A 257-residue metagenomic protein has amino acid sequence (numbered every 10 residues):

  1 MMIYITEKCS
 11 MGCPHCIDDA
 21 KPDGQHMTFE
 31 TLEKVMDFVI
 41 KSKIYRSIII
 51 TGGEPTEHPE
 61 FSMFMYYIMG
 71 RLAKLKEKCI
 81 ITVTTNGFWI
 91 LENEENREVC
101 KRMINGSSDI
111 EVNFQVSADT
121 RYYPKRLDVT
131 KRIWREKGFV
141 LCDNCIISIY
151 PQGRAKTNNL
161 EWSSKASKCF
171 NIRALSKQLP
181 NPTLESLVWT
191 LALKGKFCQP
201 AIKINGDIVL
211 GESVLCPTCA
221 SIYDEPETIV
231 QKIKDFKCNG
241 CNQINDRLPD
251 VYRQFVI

Functional and structural regions predicted by a protein language model:
M1-V83, I90-E95: Conserved alpha-helical substructure of the radical SAM core
S10, P55, F88-W89, D119-R121 (+3 more regions): Short, solvent-exposed loop/turn segments at secondary-structure junctions
K34, E98-V99, T228: Exposed alpha-helical structural elements
K34, R132, G240-Q243: Charged/polar, solvent-exposed surface patches and flexible loops
I40-K43, S107-S108, K194-G195, D235: Flexible, charged surface loops at secondary-structure boundaries
H58-A192, K196: Conserved AdoMet/S-adenosylmethionine-binding subsite of the radical SAM
W162-I257: Accessory C-terminal segments flanking Radical SAM cores
